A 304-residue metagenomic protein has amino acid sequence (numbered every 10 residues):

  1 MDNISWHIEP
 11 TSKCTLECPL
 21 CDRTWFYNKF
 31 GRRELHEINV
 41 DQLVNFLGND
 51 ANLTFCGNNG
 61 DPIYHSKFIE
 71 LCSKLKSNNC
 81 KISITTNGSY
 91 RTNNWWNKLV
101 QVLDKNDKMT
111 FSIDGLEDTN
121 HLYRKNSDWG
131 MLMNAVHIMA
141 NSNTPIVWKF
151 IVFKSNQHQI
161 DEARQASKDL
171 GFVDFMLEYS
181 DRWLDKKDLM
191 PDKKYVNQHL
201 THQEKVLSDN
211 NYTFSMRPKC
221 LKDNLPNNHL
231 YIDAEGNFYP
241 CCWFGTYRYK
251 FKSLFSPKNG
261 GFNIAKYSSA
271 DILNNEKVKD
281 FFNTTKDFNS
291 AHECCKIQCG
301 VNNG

Functional and structural regions predicted by a protein language model:
M1-K108, L122, N126, G130: Conserved alpha-helical substructure of the radical SAM core
I4, N224-P226, E293: Short, basic and Ser/Thr-rich N-terminal targeting/leader segments
E9, N28-I38, F46, N78 (+3 more regions): Radical SAM enzyme [4Fe-4S]-AdoMet core and its adjacent flexible, acidic and glycine-rich loops/tails across
K13-R23, S290-N302: Local cysteine-cluster metal-coordination motifs and their immediate loop/turn environment, predominantly Fe-S cluster
C18, T92, N120, P240-C242 (+1 more regions): Activation segment
F55, D169, K258-N259, Q298 (+1 more regions): Intrinsically disordered, low-complexity segments enriched in small/polar residues
F68-C72, N87, V100, R164 (+3 more regions): Short alpha-helical interface elements
Y249-K250, N302-G304: Extracellular/mature segments of secreted proteins
